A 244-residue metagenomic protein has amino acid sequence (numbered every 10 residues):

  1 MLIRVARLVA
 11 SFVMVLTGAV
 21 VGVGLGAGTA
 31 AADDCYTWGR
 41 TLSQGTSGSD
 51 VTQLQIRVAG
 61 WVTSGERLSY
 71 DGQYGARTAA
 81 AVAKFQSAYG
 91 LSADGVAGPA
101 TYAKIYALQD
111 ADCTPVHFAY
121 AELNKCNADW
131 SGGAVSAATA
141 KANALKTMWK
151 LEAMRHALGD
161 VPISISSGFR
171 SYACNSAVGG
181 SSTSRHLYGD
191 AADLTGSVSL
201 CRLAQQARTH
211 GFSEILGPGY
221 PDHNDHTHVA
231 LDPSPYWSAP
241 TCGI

Functional and structural regions predicted by a protein language model:
L2-F12, L16, V20-G72, D112: Acidic, Ser/Thr/Pro/Gly-enriched interdomain connector segments
T37-S47, R67-G72, G90-A93, S131-A144 (+1 more regions): Second-shell loop/turn segments in exported
W38, K104-A119: Intrinsically disordered, low-complexity Ser/Thr-rich linker and spacer segments in cell-wall-related proteins
V82: Conserved hydrophobic/aromatic packing and binding residues within compact polymer-binding modules
A103, S164, G179-I244: Catalytic cores and adjacent binding grooves of peptidoglycan-active enzymes
D112-L158: Active-site acidic/histidine clusters and adjacent loop/turn architecture that either coordinate catalytic ions
K146, K150-G179: Extended, low-complexity, intrinsically disordered C-terminal regulatory tails of eukaryotic serine/threonine kinases
